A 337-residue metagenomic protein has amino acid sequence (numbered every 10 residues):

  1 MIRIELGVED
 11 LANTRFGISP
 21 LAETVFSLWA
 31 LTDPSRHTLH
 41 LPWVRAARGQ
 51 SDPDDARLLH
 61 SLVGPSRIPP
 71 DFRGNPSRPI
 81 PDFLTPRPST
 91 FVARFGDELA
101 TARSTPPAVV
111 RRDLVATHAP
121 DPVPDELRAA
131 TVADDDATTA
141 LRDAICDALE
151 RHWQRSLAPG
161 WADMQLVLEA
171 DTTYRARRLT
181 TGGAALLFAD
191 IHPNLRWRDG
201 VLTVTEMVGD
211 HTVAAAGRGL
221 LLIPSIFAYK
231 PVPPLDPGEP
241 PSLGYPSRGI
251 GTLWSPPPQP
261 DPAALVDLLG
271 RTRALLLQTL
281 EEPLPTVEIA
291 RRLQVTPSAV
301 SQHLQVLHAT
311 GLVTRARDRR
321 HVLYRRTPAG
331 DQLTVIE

Functional and structural regions predicted by a protein language model:
M1-V204, T212-V213, P241: N-terminal, charged low-complexity regulatory/assembly segments
D199, E206, P224-I226: Short, structured patches in soluble enzyme cores that scaffold and shape functional sites
V204-T205, V335: Short capping micro-motif at the N-terminus of alpha-helices
H211, A216, L221-E337: Extended mid-to-C-terminal alpha-helical interaction segments
